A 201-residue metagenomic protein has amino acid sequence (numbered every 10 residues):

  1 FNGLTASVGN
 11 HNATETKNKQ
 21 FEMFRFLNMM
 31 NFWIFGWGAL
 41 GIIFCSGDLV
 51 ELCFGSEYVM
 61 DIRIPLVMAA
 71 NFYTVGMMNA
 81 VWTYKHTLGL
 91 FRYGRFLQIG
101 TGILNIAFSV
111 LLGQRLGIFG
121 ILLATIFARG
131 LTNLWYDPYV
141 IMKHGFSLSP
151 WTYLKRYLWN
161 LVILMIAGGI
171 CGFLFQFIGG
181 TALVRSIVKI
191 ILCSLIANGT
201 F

Functional and structural regions predicted by a protein language model:
F1-N2, F44, R63-G113, I118-H144 (+1 more regions): Short runs within selected transmembrane alpha-helices of multi-pass transporters and secretion channels
F1-N28, W82-T87: Helix-loop junctions and terminal segments of transmembrane helices in multi-pass membrane transport/translocation
S7, E15-E22, V140-L158: Interhelical loop/hinge segments that connect adjacent transmembrane helices in multipass membrane
N10, E51-L52, T87, G113-Q114 (+2 more regions): Transmembrane helix-loop junction
F21-V75, I106-Q114, L164-G169, F173: Alpha-helical transmembrane segments of multi-pass membrane transport and lipid-handling proteins
N28, Y58-D61, V81-L90, S147-L154: Short juxtamembrane and helix-loop transition motifs at transmembrane-helix boundaries in membrane proteins
T101-L104, R115, L154-F201: Transmembrane alpha-helical segments of multi-pass transport proteins
